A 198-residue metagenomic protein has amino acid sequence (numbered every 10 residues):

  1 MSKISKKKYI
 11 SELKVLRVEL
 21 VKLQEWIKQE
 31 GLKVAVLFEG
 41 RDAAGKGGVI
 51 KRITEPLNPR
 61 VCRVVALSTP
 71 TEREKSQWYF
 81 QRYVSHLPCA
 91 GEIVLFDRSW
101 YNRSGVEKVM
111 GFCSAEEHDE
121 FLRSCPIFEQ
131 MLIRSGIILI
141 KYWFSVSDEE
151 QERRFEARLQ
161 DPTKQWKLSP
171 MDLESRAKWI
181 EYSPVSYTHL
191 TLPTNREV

Functional and structural regions predicted by a protein language model:
M1-E12: Charged, amphipathic alpha-helical linker segments immediately N-terminal to NTP-binding catalytic cores
V21-I27: Pre-Walker A adenine-sensing motif
F38-I53: Glycine-rich phosphate-binding P-loop
R60-P70: Short beta-strand-centered segment that lines the nucleotide-binding/catalytic pocket of NTP-utilizing
P70-R73, S99-N102, S145-E152: Conserved nucleotide-binding/hydrolysis micro-motifs of P-loop NTPases
E74-E117: Conserved nucleotide-sensing/catalytic segment adjacent to the nucleotide-binding pocket in NTP-handling enzymes
K108-L122, L132-S183: A glycine- and Lys/Arg-enriched "phosphate-lid" helix/loop adjacent to the NTP-binding pocket of small-molecule kinases
T188-T194: Conserved small/polar residues in nucleotide/adenosyl-binding loops
